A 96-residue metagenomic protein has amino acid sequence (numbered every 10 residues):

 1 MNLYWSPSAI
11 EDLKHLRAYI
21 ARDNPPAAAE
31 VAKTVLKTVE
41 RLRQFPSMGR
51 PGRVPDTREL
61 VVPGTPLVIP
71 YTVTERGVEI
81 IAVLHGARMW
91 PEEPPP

Functional and structural regions predicted by a protein language model:
N2-T57, T74, E93-P96: Basic, Lys/Arg-enriched alpha-helical interface segments
V62, L67-V68, T72-P96: Enriched for short, Lys/Arg-rich terminal
